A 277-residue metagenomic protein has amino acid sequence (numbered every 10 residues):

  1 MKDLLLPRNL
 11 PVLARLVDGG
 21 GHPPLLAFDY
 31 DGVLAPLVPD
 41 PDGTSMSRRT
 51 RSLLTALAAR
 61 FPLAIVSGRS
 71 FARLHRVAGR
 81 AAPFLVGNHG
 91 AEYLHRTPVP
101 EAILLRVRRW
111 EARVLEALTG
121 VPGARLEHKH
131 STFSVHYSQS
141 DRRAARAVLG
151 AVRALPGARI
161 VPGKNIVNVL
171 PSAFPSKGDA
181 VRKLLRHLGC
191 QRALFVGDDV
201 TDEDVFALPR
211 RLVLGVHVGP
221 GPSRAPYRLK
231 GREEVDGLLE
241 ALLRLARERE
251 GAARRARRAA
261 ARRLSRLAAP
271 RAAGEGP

Functional and structural regions predicted by a protein language model:
K2-G20: N- or domain-start disorder-to-order transition segments that initiate the globular core
K2-P7, G178-P277: Mg2+-dependent phosphoryl-transfer enzymes with acidic/Ser/Thr/Gly-rich catalytic loops
G19-D40, I65: Asp-based phosphoryl-transfer active-site loop
L25-A27, F84, L194: Hydrophobic "anchor" residues on beta-strands that sit immediately upstream of conserved functional sites
L37-P39, T44-K129: Active-site phosphate-binding/coordination module
V86-R113, V161-G189: Substrate-recognition "cap/lid" segment bordering the active-site pocket of phosphatases
R113-V114, A147-P156: Short amphipathic alpha-helices in soluble, non-transmembrane regions that often serve as interface/regulatory elements
R125-S140, I160-P171: Charged, glycine-interspersed solvent-exposed loop segments at helix/strand-loop junctions that cap or gate access
